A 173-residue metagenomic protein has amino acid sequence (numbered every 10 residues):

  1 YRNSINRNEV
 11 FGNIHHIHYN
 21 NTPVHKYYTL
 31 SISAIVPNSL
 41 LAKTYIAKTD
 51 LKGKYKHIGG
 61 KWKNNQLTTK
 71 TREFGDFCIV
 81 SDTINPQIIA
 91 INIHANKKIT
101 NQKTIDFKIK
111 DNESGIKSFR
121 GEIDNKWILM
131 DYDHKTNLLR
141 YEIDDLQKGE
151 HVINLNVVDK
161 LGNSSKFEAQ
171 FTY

Functional and structural regions predicted by a protein language model:
R2-Y45: Proteolytic processing hotspots in large secreted/extracellular or virion-associated proteins and select intracellular
P23-Y28, K63-D76: Extracellular interaction modules
S31-I35, T104-N112: Short edge beta-strand/loop segments characteristic of extracellular beta-sandwich folds
A47-K54, E122-I128: Change "in extracellular beta-sheet-rich domains … of secreted and cell-surface proteins" to "in beta-sheet-rich domains
Q66, N112-Y173: Long, low-complexity serine/threonine/glycine- and acidic-rich segments characteristic of extracellular
R72-F74, Q102, K148-V152: Extracellular Ig-like/FN3 beta-sandwich strand-entry sites
T83-I89: Proline-centered linker/hinge motifs at extracellular inter-domain junctions
A95-N101: Short, solvent-exposed loop/linker segments at the N-terminal edge of repeated beta-sheet extracellular domains
